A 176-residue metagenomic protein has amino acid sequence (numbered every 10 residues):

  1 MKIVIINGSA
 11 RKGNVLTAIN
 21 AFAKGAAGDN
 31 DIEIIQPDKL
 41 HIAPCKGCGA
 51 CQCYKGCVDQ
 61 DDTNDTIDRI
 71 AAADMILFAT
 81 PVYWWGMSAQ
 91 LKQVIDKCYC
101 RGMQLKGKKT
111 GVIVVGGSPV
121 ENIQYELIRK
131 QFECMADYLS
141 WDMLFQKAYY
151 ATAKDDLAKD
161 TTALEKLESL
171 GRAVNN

Functional and structural regions predicted by a protein language model:
M1-A79, W85-R101, F145-K147, L157-N176: N-terminal beta1-alpha1-beta2 submodule of the flavodoxin-like/Rossmannoid cofactor-binding fold
T80-P81, D137: Acidic, low-complexity intrinsically disordered regions
V82-W84, G117-S118: Short glycine-rich anion-binding loops that position phosphate/pyrophosphate groups of nucleotides and phosphorylated
K106-Q146: Short, glycine-/small-residue-rich phosphate/pyrophosphate-handling segment
V115-V120, A151-L157: A short acidic, helix-capping loop that chelates divalent metal ions and anchors anionic groups
